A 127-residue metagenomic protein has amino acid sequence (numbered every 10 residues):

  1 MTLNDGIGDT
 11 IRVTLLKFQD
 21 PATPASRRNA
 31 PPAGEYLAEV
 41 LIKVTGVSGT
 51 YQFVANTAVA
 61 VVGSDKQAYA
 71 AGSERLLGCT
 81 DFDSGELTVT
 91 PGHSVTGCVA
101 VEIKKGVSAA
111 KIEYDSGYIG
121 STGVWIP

Functional and structural regions predicted by a protein language model:
M1-E39, T45-P127: Conserved functional micro-motifs across diverse proteins
